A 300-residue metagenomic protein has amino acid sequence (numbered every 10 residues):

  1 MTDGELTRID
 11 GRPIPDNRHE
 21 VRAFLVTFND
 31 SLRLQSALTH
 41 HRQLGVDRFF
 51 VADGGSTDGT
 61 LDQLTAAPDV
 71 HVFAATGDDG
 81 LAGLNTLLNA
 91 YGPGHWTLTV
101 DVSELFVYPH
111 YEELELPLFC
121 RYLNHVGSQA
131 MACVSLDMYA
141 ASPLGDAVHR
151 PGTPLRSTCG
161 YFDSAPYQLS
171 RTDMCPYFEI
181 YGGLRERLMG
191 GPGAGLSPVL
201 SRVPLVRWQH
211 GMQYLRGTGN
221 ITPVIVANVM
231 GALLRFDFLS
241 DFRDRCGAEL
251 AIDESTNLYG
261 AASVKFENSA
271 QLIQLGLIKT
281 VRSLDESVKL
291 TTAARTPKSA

Functional and structural regions predicted by a protein language model:
M1-Q35, T39: N-proximal low-complexity "stem/linker" segments adjacent to membrane-targeting elements
A37, D78-N89: Glycine-rich, basic loop-to-helix element that forms the pyrophosphate-binding segment of sugar-nucleotide handling
T39-R48: Short, acidic, metal-binding catalytic loop of nucleotide-sugar glycosyltransferases
D53-A66: A conserved acidic beta->alpha catalytic loop
T65-A82, Y167-Q168: Conserved donor nucleotide-binding strand/loop of the catalytic core
N85-V100: Active-site nucleotide-sugar/metal-binding loop of Leloir-type enzymes
D101-F106: The conserved acidic donor/metal-binding loop of glycosyltransferases
H110-A300: Catalytic-site signature of metal-activated, phosphate-bearing donor transferases, centered on the GT-A/GT-A-like
